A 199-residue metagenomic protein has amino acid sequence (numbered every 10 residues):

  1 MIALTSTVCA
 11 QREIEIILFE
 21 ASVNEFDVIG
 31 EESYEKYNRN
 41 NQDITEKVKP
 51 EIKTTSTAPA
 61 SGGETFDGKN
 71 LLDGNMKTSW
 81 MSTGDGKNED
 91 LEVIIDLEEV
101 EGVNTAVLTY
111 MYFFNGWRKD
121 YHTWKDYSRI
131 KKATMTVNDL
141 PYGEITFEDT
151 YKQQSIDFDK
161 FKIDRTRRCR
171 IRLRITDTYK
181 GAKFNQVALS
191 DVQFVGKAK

Functional and structural regions predicted by a protein language model:
M1-A3: Bacterial N-terminal signal peptides
S6-A10: Sec/Tat signal peptide C-region and signal peptidase I cleavage site
R12-D96, K125, K197-A198: Disordered, acidic Ser/Thr/Pro-rich linker "stalks" and the adjacent N-terminal cap of the next globular domain
E13-F26, D90-L91, W117-K199: Trp- and acidic/polar-enriched beta-sheet ligand-binding modules for extracellular glycan and matrix recognition
E92-L108, K160-R165: Extracellular and analogous surface-interaction loops
L97-E99, N115, D126: Non-cytosolic beta-sheet module surface loops
N104-W124: A short beta-strand element within beta-rich, extracytoplasmic domains of secreted/secretory-pathway proteins
